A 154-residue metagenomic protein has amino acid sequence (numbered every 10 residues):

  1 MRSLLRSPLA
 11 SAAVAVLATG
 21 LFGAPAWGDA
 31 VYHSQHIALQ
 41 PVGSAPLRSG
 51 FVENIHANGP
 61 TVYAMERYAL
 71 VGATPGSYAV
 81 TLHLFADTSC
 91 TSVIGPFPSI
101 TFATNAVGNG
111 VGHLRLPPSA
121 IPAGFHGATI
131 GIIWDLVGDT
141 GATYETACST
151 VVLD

Functional and structural regions predicted by a protein language model:
M1-A12: Bacterial N-terminal signal peptides that target proteins for export
A18-P25: C-terminal segment of classical bacterial N-terminal signal peptides
W27-D154: N-terminal leader/targeting pre-sequences
